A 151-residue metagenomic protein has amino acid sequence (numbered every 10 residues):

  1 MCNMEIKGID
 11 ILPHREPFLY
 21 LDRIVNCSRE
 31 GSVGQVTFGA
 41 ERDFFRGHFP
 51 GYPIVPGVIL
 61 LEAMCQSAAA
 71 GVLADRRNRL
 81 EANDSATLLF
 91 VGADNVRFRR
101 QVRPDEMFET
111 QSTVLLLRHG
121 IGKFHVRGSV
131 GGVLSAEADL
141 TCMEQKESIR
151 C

Functional and structural regions predicted by a protein language model:
M1-M4, I9, V36, P53 (+1 more regions): RNA-interacting cores
C2-V25, E41, T141-C142: Flexible, low-complexity linker/boundary loops enriched in proline and small hydrophobic residues that flank enzymatic
I9, G51, F98-R100: Beta-strand-rich interaction surfaces with strong enrichment in secreted/lumenal proteins
E16-V55, I59-L60: Catalytic strand-loop segment that frames the active site of acyl-thioester-processing enzymes
R29-G31, Q101-E106, T113-C151: HotDog/MaoC-like acyl-thioester-processing domains
I59-S67: Short amphipathic alpha-helical face segments that pack within enzyme cores and frequently flank/anchor catalytic
A68-E109, S135-E137, M143: Hydrophobic beta-strand-centered segment that forms part of the acyl-chain substrate-binding groove
